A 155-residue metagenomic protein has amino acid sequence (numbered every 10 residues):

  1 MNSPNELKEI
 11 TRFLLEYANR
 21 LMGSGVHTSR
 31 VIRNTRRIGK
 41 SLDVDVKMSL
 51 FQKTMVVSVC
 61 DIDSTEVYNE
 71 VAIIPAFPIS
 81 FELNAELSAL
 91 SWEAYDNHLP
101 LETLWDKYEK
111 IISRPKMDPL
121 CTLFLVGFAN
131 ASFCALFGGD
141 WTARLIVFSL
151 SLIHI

Functional and structural regions predicted by a protein language model:
M1-L99: Soluble N-terminal domains of membrane-associated systems
E6, L120, L145, S149: Short, contiguous, pocket-lining structural segments that sit at or immediately flank catalytic/ligand-binding sites
W92-E93, E102-E109, C134: Cytosol-/stroma-facing membrane-proximal "stalk/adaptor" domains immediately downstream of transmembrane anchors
W105-V126: Cytosolic-side membrane-insertion boundary helix
L125-V126, N130, I146-S151: Alpha-helical transmembrane segments in multi-pass membrane proteins
A131-G139: Hydrophobic alpha-helical transmembrane segments
G138-W141, I146: Glycine- and Gly-Pro-enriched alpha-helical subdomains that act as flexible, kink-prone "lid/hinge" or packing modules
I153-I155: Conserved small/polar residues in nucleotide/adenosyl-binding loops
